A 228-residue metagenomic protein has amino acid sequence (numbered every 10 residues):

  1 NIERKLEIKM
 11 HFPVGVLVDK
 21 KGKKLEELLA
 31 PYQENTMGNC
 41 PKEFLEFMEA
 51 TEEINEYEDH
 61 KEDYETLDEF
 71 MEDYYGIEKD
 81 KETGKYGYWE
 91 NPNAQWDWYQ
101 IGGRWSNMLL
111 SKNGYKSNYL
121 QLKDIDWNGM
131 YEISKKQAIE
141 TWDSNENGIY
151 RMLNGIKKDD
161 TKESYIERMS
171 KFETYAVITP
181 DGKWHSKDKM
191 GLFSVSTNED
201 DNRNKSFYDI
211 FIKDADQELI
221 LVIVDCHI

Functional and structural regions predicted by a protein language model:
R4-S206, D214, I228: Acidic (Asp/Glu-rich) sequence patches and key acidic residues that form negatively charged surfaces used
E218-I228: C-terminal or internal capping secondary-structure element at the end of a domain, subdomain, or sheet
